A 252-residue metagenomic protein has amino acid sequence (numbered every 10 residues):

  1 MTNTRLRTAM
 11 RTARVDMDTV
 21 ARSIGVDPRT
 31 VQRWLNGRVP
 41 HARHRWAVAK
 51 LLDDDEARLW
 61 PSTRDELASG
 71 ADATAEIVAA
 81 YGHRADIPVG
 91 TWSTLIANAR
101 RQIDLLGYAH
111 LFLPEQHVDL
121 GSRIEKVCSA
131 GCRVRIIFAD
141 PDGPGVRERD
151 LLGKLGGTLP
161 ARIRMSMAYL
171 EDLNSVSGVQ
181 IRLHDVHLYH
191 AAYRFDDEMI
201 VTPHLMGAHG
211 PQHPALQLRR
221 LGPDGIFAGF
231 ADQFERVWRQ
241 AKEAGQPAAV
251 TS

Functional and structural regions predicted by a protein language model:
M1-V15, T19: A short, Lys/Arg-rich alpha-helix, primarily the initiator
G25-P40, S62: Recognition helix of helix-turn-helix/homeodomain-like DNA-binding domains that insert into the DNA major groove
A42-R58: DNA major-groove recognition helix of helix-turn-helix/homeodomain DNA-binding modules
D54-A68: Short C-terminal boundary/hinge segments that cap the last helix of small helical domains
A68-V146, A231-R236, E243: PLD-like (HKD) phosphodiesterase/transphosphatidyltransferase domain
D140, V146-Y189: HKD-type phospholipase D/PLD-like phosphodiesterase module
V179-Q217: HKD (HxKxxxxD) catalytic microenvironment of the phospholipase D
